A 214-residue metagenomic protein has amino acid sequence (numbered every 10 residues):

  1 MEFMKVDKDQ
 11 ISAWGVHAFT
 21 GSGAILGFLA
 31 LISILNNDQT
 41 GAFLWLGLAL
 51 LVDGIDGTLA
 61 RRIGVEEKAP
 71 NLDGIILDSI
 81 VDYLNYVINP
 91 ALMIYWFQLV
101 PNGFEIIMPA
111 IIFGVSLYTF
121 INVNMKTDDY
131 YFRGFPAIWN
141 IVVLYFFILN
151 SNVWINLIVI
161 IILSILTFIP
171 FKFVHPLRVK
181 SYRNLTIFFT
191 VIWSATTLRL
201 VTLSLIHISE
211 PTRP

Functional and structural regions predicted by a protein language model:
M1-F3, F132-S209, R213: C-terminal membrane-associated helical module and adjoining short loops/tails
E2-V6, I55-G74, F132-R133: Cytosolic, membrane-interface loops and tails of multi-pass inner-membrane proteins
V6-R62: Active-site-proximal cofactor/substrate-binding loop regions of enzyme domains
K8-A18, L72-S79, M125-R133, H175-Y182: Short, amphipathic, aromatic/basic-enriched membrane-interface segments that mark the entry/exit of transmembrane
W14-G21, R62-T119: Multi-pass membrane catalytic core of lipid/isoprenoid biosynthesis enzymes
L29-L44, L84, I88-P109, F146-L157 (+1 more regions): Helix-coil boundary and interhelical linker segments in multi-pass alpha-helical membrane proteins
L46-D53, I112-N122, L163-P170: Alpha-helical transmembrane segments of multi-pass membrane proteins
T58-E66, L117-D129, F168-P176: C-terminal ends of transmembrane helices
